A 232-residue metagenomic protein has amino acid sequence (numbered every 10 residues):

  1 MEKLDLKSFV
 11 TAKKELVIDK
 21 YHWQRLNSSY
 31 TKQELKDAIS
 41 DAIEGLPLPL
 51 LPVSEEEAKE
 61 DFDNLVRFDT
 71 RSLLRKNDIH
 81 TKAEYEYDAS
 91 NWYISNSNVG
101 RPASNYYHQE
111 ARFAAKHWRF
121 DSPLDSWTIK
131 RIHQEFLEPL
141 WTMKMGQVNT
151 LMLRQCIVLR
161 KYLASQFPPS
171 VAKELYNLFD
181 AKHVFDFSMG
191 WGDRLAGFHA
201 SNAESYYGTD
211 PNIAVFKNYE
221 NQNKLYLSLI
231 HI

Functional and structural regions predicted by a protein language model:
M1-S165: N-terminal accessory regions of S-adenosyl-L-methionine
L163-A181: Conserved alpha-helix/loop element of class I SAM-dependent methyltransferases that forms part of the SAM/SAH-binding
A181-G190: Conserved class I S-adenosyl-L-methionine
W191-A203: Conserved SAM-binding loop of SAM-dependent methyltransferases across substrates and taxa, primarily the Class I
T209: The conserved SAM/SAH-binding core of class I Rossmann-like methyltransferase domains, concentrating on the hydrophobic
N212: Conserved SAM/SAH-binding beta-strand->alpha-helix loop
Y219: Conserved SAM-binding loop
I230-I232: Conserved small/polar residues in nucleotide/adenosyl-binding loops
